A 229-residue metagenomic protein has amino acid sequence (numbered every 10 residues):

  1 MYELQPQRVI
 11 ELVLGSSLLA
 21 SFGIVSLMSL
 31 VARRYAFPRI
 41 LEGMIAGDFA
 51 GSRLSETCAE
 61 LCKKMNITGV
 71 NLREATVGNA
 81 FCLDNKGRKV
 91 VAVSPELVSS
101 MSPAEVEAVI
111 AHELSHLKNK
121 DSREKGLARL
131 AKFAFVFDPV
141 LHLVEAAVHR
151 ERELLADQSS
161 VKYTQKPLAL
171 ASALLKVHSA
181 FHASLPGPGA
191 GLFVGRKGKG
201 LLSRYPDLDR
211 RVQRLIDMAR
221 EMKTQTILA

Functional and structural regions predicted by a protein language model:
M1-A75, N79, F135, H142-L143 (+3 more regions): Hydrophobic or amphipathic, alpha-helical segments that drive membrane association/targeting
F37, C58, V93, H112 (+3 more regions): Residue-level signature of catalytic and energy-coupling elements of molecular machines, predominantly ATP/GTP-dependent
T57-C62, R150-K166: An active-site-proximal "capping" alpha-helix that borders the catalytic cofactor pocket
K64-V90, L141-L143, V161-A229: Active-site-proximal gating segments in proteases and membrane effectors
V93-A108: Short pre-active-site segment immediately N-terminal to the catalytic Zn-binding motif
I110-K118, L155, S159: Active-site His/Glu-centered metal-binding helix of metallohydrolases
L114-A131, L168: Catalytic Zn2+-binding segment of zinc metalloproteases
